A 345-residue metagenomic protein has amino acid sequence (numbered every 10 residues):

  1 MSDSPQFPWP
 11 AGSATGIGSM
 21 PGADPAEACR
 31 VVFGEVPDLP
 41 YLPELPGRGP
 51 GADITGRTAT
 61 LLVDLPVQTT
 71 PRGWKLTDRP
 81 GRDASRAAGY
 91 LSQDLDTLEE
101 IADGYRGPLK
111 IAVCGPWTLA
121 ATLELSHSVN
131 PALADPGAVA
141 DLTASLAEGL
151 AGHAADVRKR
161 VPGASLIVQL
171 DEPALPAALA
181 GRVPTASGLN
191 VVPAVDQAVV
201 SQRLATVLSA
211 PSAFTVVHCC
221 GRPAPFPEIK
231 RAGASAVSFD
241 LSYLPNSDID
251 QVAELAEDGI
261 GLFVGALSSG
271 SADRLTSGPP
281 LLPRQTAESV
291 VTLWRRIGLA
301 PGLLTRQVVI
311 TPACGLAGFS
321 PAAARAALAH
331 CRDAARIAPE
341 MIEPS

Functional and structural regions predicted by a protein language model:
M1-V139, T143, E228-G233, I260 (+1 more regions): Alpha/beta catalytic barrel-like cores
V32-F33, D64-Q68, E99-R106, K159-G163 (+4 more regions): Acidic (Asp/Glu)-rich catalytic clusters
P40-P43, Q169, V237-S238, F263: Conserved beta-strand positions in the central sheet of alpha/beta enzyme cores
P80-A84, S128-A144, A180-V199, S235-S238 (+1 more regions): Glycine-rich tight-turn/loop motif centered on a GG-T
A84-G104, A138-V161, Q285-G302: An active-site-proximal structural segment forming one wall of the substrate-binding cleft that immediately precedes
T97-G107, G152-L166, V199-T215, I297-L304 (+1 more regions): A structural motif corresponding to the C-terminal end of an alpha-helix and its immediate exit/capping segment
L142-S145, G149-L244: Active-site loop segments of alpha/beta catalytic cores
S235-P344: Catalytic-face loop-and-helix region of soluble metabolic enzyme cores
